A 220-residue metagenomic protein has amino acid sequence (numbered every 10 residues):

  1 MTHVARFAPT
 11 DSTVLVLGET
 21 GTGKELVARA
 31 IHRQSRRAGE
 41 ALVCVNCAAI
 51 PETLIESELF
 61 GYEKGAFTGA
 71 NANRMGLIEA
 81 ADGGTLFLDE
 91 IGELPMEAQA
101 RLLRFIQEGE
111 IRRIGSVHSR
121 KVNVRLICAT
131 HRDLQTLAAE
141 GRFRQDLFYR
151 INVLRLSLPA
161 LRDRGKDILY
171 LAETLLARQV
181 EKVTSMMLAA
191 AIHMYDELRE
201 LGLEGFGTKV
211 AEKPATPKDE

Functional and structural regions predicted by a protein language model:
M1-K121, L126-R132, L137, L161 (+3 more regions): AAA+ ATPase active-site-proximal loops
V4, I151, A172, A191: Short amphipathic alpha-helical/adjacent loop interface patches that line ligand and macromolecule-binding sites
R29, R150, L154: ABC-type ATPase nucleotide-binding domain
G141: Basic, polyanion-binding surface patches
R155-D167: Conserved AAA+ ATPase "SRH/arginine-finger" region at the nucleotide-binding site
I168, A172, L176: Conserved Sensor-2/SRH helix of P-loop NTPases
A211-D219: Acidic, proline-/serine-/threonine-rich low-complexity intrinsically disordered repeat tracts
